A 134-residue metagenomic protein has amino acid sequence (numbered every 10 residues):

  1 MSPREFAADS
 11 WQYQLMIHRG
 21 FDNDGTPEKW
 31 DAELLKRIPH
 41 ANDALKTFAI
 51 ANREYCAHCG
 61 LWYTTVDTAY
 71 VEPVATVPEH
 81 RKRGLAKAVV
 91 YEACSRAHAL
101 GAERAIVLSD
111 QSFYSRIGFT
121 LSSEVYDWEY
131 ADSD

Functional and structural regions predicted by a protein language model:
M1-L15: A short beta-loop-alpha structural element at the N-terminal edge of CoA-dependent acyl/N-acetyltransferase catalytic
Y13-H18, L34-L35: Hydrophobic alpha-helical core bundles mediating ligand binding, dimerization, or RNAP-core interactions
D24-V77: A conserved beta-strand-loop-helix scaffold within acyl/acetyltransferase catalytic domains
D67, E103, T120: Short acidic/polar active-site loop segments enriched in Thr and Asp
E72-P78, K82-A99, V107: Conserved acetyl-CoA-binding loop-helix of GNAT-fold acetyltransferases
K87, S109-Y126: Conserved active-site alpha-helix within GNAT-family acetyltransferase domains
W128-D134: Short beta-strand-to-coil "C-cap" segments at the C-terminal boundary of structured domains/repeats, marking
